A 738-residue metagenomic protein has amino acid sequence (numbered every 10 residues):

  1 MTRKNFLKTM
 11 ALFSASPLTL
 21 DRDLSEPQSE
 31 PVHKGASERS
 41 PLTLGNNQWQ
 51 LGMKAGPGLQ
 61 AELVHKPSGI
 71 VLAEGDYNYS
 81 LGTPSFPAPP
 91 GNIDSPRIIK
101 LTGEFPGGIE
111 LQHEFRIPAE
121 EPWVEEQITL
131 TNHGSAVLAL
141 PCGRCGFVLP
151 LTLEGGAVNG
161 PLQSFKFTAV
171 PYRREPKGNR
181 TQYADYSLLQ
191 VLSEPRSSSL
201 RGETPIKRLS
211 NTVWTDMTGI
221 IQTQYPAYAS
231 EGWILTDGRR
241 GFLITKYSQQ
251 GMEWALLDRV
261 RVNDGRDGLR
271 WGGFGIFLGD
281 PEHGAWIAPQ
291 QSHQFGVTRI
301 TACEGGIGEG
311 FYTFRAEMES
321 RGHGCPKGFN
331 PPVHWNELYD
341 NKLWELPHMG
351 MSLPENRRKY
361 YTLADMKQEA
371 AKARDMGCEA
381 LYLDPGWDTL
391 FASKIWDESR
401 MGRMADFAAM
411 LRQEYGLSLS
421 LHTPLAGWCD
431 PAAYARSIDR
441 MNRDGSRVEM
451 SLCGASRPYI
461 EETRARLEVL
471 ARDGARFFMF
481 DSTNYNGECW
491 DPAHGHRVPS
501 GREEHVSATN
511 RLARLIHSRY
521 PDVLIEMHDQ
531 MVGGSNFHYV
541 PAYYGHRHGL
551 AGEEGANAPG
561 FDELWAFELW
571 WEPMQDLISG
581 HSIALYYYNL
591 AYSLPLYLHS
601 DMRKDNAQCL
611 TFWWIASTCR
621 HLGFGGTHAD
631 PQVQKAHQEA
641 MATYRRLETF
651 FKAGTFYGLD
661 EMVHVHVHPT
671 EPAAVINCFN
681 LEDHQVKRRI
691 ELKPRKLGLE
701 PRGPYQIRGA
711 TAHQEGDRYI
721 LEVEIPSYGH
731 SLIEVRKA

Functional and structural regions predicted by a protein language model:
N5-L24: N-terminal export signals
V32-G52, A61-L63, S68-N263, P701-E715 (+1 more regions): Polysaccharide-binding surfaces and accessory modules of carbohydrate-active proteins
A285-E304, S727-R736: Short Pro-Gly-centered flexible turn/kink motifs
P331, W335-R464, E468, F477 (+1 more regions): Aromatic-lined carbohydrate-binding/catalytic grooves of carbohydrate-active enzymes
R403-Y415, G501-Y520: Alpha-helix-loop-beta-strand connector modules within alpha/beta enzyme cores
W428-E461, A465, V506-A629: Glycan-recognition surfaces
G658-L699: Carbohydrate-binding surface patches
Q714-A738: C-terminal beta-strand-rich structural cap/linker in extracellular carbohydrate-active enzymes
